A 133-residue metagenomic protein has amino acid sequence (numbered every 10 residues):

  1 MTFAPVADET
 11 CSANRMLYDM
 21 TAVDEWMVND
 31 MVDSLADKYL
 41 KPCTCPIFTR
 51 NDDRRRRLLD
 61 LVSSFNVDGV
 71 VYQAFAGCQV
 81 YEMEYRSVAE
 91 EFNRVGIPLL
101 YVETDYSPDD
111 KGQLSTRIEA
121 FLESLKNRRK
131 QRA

Functional and structural regions predicted by a protein language model:
M1-R50, R54-L58: Redox- and metal-dependent alpha/beta enzyme cores, enriched for Fe-S-associated oxidoreductases and cofactor-handling
R54-V62, V67-D68, Y72-A133: TerminUS-proximal long segments
